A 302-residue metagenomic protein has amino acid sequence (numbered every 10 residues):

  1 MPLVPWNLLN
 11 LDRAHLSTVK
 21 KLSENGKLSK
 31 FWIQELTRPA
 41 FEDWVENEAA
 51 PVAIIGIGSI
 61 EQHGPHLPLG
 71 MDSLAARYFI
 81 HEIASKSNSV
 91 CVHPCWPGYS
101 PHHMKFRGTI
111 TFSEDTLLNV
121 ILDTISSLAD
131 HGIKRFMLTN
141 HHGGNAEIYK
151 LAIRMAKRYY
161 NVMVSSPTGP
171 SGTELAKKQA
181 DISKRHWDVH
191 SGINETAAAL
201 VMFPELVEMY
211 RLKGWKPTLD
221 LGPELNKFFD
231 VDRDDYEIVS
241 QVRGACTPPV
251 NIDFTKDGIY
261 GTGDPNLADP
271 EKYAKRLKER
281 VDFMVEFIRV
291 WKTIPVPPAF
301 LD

Functional and structural regions predicted by a protein language model:
M1-H102, R107-D115, N119-R135, G143-D302: Extended, histidine- and acidic-residue-enriched regions that form the cofactor-binding/catalytic faces
